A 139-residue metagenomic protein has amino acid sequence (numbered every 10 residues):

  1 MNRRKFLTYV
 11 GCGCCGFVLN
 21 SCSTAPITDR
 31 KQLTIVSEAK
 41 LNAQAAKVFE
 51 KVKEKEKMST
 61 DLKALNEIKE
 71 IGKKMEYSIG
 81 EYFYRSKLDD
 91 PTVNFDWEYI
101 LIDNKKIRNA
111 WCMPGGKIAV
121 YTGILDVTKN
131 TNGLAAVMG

Functional and structural regions predicted by a protein language model:
M1-F17: N-terminal secretory signal peptides and thylakoid transit peptides that target proteins across membranes
V18-C22: Hydrophobic membrane-targeting alpha-helices
S23-G139: Peri-catalytic and regulatory segments of divalent metal-dependent proteins
